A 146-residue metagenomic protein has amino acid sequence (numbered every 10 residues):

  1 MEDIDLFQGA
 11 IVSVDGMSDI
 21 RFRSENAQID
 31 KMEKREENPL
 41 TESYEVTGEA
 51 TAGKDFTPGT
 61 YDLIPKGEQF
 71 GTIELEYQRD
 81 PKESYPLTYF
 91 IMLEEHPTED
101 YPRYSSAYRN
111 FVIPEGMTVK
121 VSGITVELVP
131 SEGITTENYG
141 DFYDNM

Functional and structural regions predicted by a protein language model:
M1-Y44, G67-M146: Primarily secretory-pathway and cell-envelope proteins
V46-T60: A glycine-anchored, Pro-Gly-centered beta-turn/N-cap motif
